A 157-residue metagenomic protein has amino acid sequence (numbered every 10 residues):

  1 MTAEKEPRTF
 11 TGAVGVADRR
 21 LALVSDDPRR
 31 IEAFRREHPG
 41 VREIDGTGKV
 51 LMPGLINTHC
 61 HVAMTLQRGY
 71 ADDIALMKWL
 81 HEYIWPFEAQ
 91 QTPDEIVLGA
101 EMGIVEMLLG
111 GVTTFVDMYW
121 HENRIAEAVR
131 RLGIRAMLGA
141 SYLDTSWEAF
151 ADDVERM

Functional and structural regions predicted by a protein language model:
T2-M52: Histidine-rich, glycine-flanked metal-binding segment
F34-W79, E101, V105-L109: Replace "His-x-His-based motif
D45-T47, H81-E88, L143: Glycine/charged-rich beta-loop-alpha catalytic/anionic-binding loops adjacent to active sites
C60, M118-Y119, L138-Y142: A cross-domain feature marking catalytic cores of carbohydrate-active enzymes and several ubiquitous metabolic/repair
Y83-L98, E148: Active-site mouth loops of central-metabolism enzymes
T92-E106, Y119-R124, D153-M157: Short, acidic/polar
T113-T114: Short acidic/polar active-site loop segments enriched in Thr and Asp
R124-M157: Metal-coordinating catalytic core of metallo-dependent amide/deamination hydrolases
